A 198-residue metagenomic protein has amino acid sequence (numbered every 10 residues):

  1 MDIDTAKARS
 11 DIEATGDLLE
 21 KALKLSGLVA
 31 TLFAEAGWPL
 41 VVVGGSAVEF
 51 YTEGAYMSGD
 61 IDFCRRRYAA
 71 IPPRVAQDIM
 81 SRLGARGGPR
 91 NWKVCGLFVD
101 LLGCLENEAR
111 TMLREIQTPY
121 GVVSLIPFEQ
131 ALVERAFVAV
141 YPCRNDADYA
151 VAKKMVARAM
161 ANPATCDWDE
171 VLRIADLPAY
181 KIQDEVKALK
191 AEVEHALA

Functional and structural regions predicted by a protein language model:
M1-A198: Compositionally biased terminal segments of proteins
